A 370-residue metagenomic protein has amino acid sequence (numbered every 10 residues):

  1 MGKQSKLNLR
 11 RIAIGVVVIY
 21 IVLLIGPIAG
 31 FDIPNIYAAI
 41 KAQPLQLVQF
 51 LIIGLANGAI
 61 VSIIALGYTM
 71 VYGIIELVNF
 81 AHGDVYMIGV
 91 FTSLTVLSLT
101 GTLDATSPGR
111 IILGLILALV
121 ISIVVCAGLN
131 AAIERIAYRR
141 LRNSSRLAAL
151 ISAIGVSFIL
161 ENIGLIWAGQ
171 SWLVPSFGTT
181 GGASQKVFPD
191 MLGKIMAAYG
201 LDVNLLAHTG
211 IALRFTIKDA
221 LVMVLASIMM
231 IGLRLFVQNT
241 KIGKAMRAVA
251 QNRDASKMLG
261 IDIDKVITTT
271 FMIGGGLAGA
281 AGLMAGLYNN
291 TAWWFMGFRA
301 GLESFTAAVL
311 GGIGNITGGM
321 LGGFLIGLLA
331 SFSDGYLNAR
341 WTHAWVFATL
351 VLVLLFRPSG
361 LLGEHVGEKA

Functional and structural regions predicted by a protein language model:
M1-N35, Q46, Q251-M258, D262-K265 (+1 more regions): Cytosolic-side transmembrane-helix boundaries in multi-pass membrane proteins
G2-I64, T92, D104-I116, S144-A148 (+2 more regions): Membrane-interfacial amphipathic/re-entrant helices at transmembrane-helix boundaries
K3-N8, G73-A81, V124-P175, F236-G243 (+3 more regions): Short loop segments and helix-boundary regions at transmembrane helix junctions of multi-pass inner-membrane proteins
Q46-L97, A132-A148, A308-I316: Single transmembrane alpha-helix segments in multi-pass membrane proteins
N57, L213-A292, G319-L321: Helix-loop-helix "hairpin" substructures at the membrane interface of multi-pass membrane proteins
A65, R110, L115-V124, T268-A278 (+1 more regions): Transmembrane alpha-helical segments in multi-pass inner-membrane proteins
I74-A132, I136, M196, A212 (+2 more regions): Membrane-embedded helix boundary and interhelical linker motif in transport proteins
L141, A149-N239, V266, F332 (+4 more regions): Transmembrane helix-bundle core of multi-pass membrane transporters and related energy-transducing complexes
